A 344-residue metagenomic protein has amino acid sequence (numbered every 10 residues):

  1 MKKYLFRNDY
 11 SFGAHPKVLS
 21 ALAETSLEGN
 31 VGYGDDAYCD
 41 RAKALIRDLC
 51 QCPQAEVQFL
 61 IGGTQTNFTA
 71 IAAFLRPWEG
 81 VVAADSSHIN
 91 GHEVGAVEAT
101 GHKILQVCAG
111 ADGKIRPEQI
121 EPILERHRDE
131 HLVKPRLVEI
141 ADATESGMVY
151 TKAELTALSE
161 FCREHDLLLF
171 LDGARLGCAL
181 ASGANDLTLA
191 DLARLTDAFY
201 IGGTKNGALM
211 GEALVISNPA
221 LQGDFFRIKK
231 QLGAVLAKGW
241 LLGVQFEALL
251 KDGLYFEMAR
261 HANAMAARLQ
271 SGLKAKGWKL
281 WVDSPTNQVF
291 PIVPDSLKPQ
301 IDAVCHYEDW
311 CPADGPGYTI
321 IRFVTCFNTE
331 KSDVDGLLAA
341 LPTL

Functional and structural regions predicted by a protein language model:
F6, I115-G173: Active-site phosphate-binding strand-loop segment of PLP-dependent enzymes
H15-G63, S86, N90, A96: Conserved N-terminal alpha-helix of the aminotransferase class I/II PLP-enzyme fold
F74-K134: PLP-dependent aminotransferase-like
R76-W78, A267-R268, G272-P342: Conserved C-terminal alpha-helix-loop-beta "cap" of PLP-dependent enzymes that closes/shapes the active-site mouth
V81, I104-L105, L169-L171, L280 (+1 more regions): Hydrophobic beta-strand scaffold residues
E139-I140, T144, V149, D186-T286: Active-site C-terminal subdomain of aminotransferase-like
T151-E160, E164, R175-A198: Active-site pre-lysine segment of PLP-dependent enzymes
